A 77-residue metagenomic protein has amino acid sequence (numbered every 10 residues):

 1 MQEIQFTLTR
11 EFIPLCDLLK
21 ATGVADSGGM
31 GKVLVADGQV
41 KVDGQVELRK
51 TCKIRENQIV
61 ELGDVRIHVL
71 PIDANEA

Functional and structural regions predicted by a protein language model:
M1-I13: A detector for short, charged/polar N-terminal pre-domain segments
Q2, C16, V42, V60 (+1 more regions): Intrinsic disorder/low-complexity signal
T7, Q39, R66-H68: Generic alpha-helical hydrophobic packing signal
I13-E56: A basic, amphipathic helix-loop patch mediating RNA/tRNA/ribosome contacts
R49-A77: C-terminal structural segments of small proteins and small subunits
